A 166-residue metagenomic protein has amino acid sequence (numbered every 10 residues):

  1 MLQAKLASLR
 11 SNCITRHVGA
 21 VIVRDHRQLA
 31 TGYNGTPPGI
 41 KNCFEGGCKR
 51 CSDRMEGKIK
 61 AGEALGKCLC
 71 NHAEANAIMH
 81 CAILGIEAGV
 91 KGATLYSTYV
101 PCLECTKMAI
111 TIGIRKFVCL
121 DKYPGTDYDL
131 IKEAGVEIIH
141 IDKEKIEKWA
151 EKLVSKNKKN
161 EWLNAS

Functional and structural regions predicted by a protein language model:
M1-S166: Zinc-dependent deaminase catalytic domain
